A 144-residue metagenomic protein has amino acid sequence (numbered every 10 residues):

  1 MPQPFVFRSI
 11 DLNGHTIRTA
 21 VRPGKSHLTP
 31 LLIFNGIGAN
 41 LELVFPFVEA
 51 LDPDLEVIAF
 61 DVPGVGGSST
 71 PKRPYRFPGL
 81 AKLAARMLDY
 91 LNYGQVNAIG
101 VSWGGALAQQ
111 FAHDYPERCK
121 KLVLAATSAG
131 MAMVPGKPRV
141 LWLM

Functional and structural regions predicted by a protein language model:
M1-T16: N-terminal cap/lid segment of alpha/beta-hydrolase-fold proteins
H15-G67: Conserved HGGG/HGGXW glycine-rich cap/lid loop of the alpha/beta-hydrolase fold
P30, E56, G94-N97, R118-K121: Structural signature of beta-strand start/N-cap positions in the alpha/beta core of ABC transporter nucleotide-binding
N35-I37, V96, G100-G105: Conserved alpha/beta-hydrolase "nucleophile elbow" surrounding the catalytic nucleophile
L43-F45, S68-P74, M133-G136: Conserved catalytic-core motifs of eukaryotic protein kinase domains, centered on the activation segment
A59-I99: Active-site loop/oxyanion-hole signature of alpha/beta-hydrolase fold enzymes
G105-P116: Short glycine-enriched nucleophile-adjacent loop and the immediately C-terminal alpha-helix near the catalytic center
H113, K120-M144: Flexible "cap/lid" loop of the alpha/beta hydrolase fold
